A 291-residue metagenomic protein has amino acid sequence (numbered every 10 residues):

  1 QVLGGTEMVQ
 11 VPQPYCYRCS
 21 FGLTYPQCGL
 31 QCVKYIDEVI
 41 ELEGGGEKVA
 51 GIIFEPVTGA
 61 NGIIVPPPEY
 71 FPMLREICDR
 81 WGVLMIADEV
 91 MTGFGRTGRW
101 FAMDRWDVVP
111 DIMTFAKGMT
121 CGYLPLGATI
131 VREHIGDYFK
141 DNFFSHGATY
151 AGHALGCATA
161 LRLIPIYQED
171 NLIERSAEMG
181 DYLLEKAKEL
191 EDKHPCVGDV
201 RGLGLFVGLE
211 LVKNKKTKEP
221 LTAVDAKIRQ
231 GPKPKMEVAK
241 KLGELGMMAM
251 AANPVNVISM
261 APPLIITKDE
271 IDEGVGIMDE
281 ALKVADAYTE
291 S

Functional and structural regions predicted by a protein language model:
Q1-S291: Conserved N-terminal phosphate-binding loop of PLP-dependent enzymes in the Aspartate aminotransferase
